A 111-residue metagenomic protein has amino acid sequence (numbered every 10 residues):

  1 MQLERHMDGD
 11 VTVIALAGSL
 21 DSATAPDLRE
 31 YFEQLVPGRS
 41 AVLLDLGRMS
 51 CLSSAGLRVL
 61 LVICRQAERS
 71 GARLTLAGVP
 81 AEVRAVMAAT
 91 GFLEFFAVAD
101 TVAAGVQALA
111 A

Functional and structural regions predicted by a protein language model:
M1-A15: Short beta-strand/loop segment at the start of cytosolic alpha/beta domains
M1-L3, R29-E30, S53, V106: Short low-complexity stretches enriched in small and charged residues
E4-H6, A77, A99: General small-molecule cofactor/ligand-binding pocket signal
D8-D10, G47, A103: Conserved catalytic submotifs in the C-terminal HATPase_c
I14-L16, L44-D45: Conserved beta-strand segments of the P-loop GTPase G domain that flank and frequently precede/overlap
S22-F96: Amphipathic alpha-helical interaction surfaces in cytosolic regulatory modules
A97-A111: A charged, well-structured terminal subsegment
